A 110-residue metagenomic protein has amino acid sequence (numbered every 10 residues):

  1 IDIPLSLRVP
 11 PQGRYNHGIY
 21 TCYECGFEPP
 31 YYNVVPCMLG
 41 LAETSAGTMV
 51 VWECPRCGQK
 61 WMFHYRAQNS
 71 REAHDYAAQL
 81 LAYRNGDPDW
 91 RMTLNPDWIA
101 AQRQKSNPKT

Functional and structural regions predicted by a protein language model:
I1-G18, E43, F63-T110: Short, intrinsically disordered terminal segments enriched in charged and Pro/Gly residues
R8, N33-V34, M49-V50: Detector for intrinsically disordered, low-structure N-terminal pre-sequences
N16-S45: Short recognition patches in nucleic-acid-associated and regulatory proteins
Y20, W52-C54, A82: Short beta-strand element of the conserved SAM-dependent methyltransferase core
P30-N33, M62-R66: Short amphipathic beta-strand/extended segments with alternating polar/hydrophobic composition
G47-K60: Cysteine-rich micro-motifs
